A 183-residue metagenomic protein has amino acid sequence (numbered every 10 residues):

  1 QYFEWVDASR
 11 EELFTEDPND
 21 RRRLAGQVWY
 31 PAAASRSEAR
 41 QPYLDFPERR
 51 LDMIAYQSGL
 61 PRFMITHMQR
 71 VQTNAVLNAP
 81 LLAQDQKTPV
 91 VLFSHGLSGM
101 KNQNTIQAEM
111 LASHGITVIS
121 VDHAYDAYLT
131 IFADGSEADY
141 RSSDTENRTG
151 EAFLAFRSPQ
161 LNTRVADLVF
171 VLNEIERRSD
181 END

Functional and structural regions predicted by a protein language model:
Q1-V91: Domain-level recognition of soluble alpha/beta enzyme cores, biased toward histidine phosphatases/phosphomutases
L13-E16, K101, T105-A108, T117 (+1 more regions): Generic detector of contiguous secondary-structure segments
A25-Q27, P47-D52, H114-T117, D122 (+1 more regions): Short, surface-exposed linear patches
V28, L111, L168: Divalent metal-coordination and catalytic microenvironments
Y30, S113, N173-R177: Residues at helix-coil transition
V71-T88, L92-I131: Short substrate-entry loop that stabilizes the transition state in hydrolases
Y125-D183: Alpha/beta-hydrolase active-site loop
